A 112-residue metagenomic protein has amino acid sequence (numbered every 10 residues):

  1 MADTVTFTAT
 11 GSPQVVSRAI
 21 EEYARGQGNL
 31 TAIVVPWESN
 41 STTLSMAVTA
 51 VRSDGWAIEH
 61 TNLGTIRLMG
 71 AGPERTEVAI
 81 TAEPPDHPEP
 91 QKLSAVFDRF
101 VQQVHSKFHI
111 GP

Functional and structural regions predicted by a protein language model:
M1-P112: Ser/Thr-rich, low-complexity intrinsically disordered terminal regions
